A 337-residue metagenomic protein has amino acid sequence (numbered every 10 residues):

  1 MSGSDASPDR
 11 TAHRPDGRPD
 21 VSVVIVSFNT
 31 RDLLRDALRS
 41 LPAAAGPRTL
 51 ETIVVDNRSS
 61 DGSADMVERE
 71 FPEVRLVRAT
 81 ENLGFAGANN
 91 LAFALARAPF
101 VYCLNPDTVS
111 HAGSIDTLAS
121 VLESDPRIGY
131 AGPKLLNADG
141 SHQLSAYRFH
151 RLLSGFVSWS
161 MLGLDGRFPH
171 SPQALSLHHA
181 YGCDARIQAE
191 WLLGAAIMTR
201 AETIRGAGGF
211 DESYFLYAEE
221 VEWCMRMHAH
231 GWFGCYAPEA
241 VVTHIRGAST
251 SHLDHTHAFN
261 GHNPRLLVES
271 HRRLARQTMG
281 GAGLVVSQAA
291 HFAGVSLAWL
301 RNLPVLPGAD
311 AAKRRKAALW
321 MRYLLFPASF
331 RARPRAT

Functional and structural regions predicted by a protein language model:
T30-A45: Short, well-formed alpha-helical segments that are part of the catalytic scaffolds of diverse glycosyltransferases
S40, P47, D56-D65, E81: A conserved acidic beta->alpha catalytic loop
R78-A96, T117: Glycine-rich, basic loop-to-helix element that forms the pyrophosphate-binding segment of sugar-nucleotide handling
V101: Short aromatic/hydrophobic "clamp" motif used to bind/position activated sugar donors
V109-A146: Conserved donor NDP-sugar-binding/catalytic core segment of glycosyltransferases
H150-A189: Short, flexible, basic/aromatic active-site loop/helix in glycosyltransferases
G182-G208, E212-V241: A short, conserved alpha-helix in the catalytic core of glycosyltransferases
A229-A311: Active-site-adjacent helix/loop segment of glycosyltransferases that harbors family-specific signature motifs
